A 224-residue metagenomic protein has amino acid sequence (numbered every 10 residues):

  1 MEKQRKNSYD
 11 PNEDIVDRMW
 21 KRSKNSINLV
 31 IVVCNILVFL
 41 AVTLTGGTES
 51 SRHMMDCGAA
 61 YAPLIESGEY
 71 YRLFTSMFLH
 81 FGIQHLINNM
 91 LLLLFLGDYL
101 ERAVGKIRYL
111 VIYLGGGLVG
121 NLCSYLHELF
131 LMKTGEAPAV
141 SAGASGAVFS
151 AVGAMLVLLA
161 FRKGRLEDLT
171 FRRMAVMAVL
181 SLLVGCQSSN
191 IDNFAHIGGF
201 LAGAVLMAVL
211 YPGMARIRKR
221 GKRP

Functional and structural regions predicted by a protein language model:
E2-P224: A detector for small-residue-rich transmembrane helices and their helix-helix packing motifs
